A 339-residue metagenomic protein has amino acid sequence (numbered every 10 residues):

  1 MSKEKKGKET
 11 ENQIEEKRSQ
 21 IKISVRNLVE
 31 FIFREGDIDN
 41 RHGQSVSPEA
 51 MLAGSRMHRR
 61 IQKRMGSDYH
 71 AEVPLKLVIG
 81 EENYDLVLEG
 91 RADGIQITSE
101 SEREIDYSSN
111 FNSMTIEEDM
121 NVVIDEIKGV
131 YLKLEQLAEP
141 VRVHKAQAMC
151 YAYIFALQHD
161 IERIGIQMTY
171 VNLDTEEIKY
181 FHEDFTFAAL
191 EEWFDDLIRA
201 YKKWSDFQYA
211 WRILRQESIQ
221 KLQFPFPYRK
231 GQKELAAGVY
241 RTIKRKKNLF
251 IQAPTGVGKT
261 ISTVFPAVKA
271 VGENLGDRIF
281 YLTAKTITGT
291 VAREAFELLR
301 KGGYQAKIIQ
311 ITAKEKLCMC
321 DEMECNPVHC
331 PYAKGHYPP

Functional and structural regions predicted by a protein language model:
M1-N112, I116: Metal-dependent nuclease catalytic cores that hydrolyze phosphodiester bonds in DNA/RNA, characterized by
G80-E191: Mg2+/Mn2+-dependent nuclease catalytic core
V141, Q252-V257, T283-A284: Active-site nucleophile and cofactor-binding loops and adjacent substrate-binding regions of central metabolic enzymes
A188-K221: Charged, low-complexity
A210-Q252: Conserved pre-motif I regulatory segment
Q216, L222, L275-P339: A substrate-engagement module of RecA-like helicase motors
Y240-R241, T260-L275, A295-L299: Walker A/P-loop NTP-binding motif
K244-P266: Walker A/P-loop
